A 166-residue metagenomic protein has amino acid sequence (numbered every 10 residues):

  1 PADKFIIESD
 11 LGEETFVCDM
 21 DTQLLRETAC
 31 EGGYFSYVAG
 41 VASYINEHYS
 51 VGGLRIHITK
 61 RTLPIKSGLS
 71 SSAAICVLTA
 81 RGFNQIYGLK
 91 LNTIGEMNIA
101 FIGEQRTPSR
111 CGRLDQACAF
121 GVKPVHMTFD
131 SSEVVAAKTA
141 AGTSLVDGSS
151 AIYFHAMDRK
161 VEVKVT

Functional and structural regions predicted by a protein language model:
P1-L69, A73, V77-N98, I102 (+5 more regions): ATP-binding N-lobe of GHMP and related small-molecule kinases
F120-G121, T128, Y153-A156: Short beta-strand segments
V134-T166: Acyltransferase
